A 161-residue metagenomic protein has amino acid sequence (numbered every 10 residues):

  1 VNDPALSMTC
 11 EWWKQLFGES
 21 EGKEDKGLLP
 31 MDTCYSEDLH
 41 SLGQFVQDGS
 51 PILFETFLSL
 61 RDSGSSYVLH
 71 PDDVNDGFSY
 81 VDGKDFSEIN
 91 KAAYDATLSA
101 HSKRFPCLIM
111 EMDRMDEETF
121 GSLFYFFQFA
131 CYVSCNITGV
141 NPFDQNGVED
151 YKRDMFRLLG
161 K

Functional and structural regions predicted by a protein language model:
V1-K161: A SIS-like phosphosugar-recognition module
